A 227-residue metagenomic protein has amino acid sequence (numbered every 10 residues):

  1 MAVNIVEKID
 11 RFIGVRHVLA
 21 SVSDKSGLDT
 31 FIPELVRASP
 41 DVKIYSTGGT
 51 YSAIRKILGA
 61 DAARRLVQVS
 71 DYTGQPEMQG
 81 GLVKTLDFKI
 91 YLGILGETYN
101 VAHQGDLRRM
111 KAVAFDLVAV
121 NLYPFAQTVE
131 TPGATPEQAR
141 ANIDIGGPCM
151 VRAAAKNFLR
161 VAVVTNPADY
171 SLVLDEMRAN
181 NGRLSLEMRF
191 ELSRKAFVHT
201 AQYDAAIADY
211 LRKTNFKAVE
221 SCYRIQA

Functional and structural regions predicted by a protein language model:
M1-S46, T50-Q68: N-terminal glycine-/serine-/threonine-rich phosphate-binding loop
I5-D10, D29-P33, G80-L86, C149-A153: Short, flexible, solvent-exposed loop/turn segments with mixed acidic/basic and small polar residues
R11, D24-L28, T47, D87 (+8 more regions): Generic structural signal for well-ordered, non-membrane alpha-helical segments in soluble metabolic enzymes
R16, S21-D24, T47-G49, I57 (+9 more regions): Fold-independent oxyanion-binding glycine-rich loops and adjacent beta-strand/coil segments at enzyme active sites
T30-I32, R55-G59, M78-G81, D106 (+5 more regions): Short acidic, glycine/serine/threonine-rich loops at helix termini
S52, K56-E137, I145: Acidic/Gly/His-enriched mid-domain segments of enzyme catalytic cores or analogous surface patches that mediate
M78, Y170-E176, R183-A227: Active-site loops and adjacent core secondary-structure elements that bind or stabilize anionic groups
L117-A141, I145-E187: A short, charged helix-loop
